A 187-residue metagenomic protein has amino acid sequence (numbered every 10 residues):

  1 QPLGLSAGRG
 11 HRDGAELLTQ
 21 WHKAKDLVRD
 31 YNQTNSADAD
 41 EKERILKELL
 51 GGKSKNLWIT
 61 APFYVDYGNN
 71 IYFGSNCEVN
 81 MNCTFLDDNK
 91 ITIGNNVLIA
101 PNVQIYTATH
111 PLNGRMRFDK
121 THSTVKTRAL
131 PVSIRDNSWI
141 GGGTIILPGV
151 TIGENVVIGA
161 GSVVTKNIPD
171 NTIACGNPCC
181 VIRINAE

Functional and structural regions predicted by a protein language model:
Q1-N56, C179-I182, E187: Terminal amphipathic alpha-helical/low-complexity segments used for targeting or macromolecular assembly
N35-S36, Y67, D87, I168: Residues at alpha-helix boundaries and short interhelical turns
F63-F73, E78-T151, N177-P178, R183-A186: Flexible, glycine/small-residue-enriched loop-and-beta-strand segment within the central core of proteins
G149-C175: C-terminal/domain-terminus segments
